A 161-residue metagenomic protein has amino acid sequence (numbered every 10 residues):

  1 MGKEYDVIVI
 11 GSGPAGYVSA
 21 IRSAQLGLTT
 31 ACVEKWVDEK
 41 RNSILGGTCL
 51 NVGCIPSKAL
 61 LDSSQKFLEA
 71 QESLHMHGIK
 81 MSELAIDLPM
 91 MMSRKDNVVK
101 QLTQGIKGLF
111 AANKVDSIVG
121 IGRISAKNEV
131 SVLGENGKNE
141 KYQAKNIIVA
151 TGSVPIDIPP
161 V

Functional and structural regions predicted by a protein language model:
M1-A15: Beta1/beta-strand and adjacent pyrophosphate-binding region of the FAD-binding site in flavoprotein oxidoreductases
G2-Y5, R22-L28, C32-V161: Glycine-rich flavin
A15-R22: Short glycine/serine/threonine-rich phosphate/pyrophosphate-binding segments that cradle anionic phosphate groups
